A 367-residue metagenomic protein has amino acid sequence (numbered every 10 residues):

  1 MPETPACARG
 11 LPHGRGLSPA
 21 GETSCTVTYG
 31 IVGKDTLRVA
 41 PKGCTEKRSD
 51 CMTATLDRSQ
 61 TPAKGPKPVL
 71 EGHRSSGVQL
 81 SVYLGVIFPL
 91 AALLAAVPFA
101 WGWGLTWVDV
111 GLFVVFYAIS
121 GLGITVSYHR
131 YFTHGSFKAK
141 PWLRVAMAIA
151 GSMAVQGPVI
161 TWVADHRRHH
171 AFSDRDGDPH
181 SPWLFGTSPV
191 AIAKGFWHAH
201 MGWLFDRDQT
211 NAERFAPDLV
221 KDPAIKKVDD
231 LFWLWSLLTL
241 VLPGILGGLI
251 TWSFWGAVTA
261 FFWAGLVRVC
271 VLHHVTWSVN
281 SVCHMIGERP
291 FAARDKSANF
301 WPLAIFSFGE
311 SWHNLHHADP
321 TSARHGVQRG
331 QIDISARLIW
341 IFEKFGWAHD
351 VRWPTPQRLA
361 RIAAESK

Functional and structural regions predicted by a protein language model:
P2-R9: Extreme N-terminal basic, low-complexity initiation segments that serve as generic localization/processing leaders
R9, G14-R15, S24-W277, S322-K367: Non-catalytic, topology-defining segments of multipass membrane proteins
R130, S281, M285, H317: Catalytic glutamate of the conserved HExxH
A216-A224, I286-W312, A318-D319: Active-site-proximal inter-transmembrane loops
L272-P290: C-terminal accessory segments of proteins
T276-V279, N299, W312, S335: Short amphipathic alpha-helical surface patches that serve as generic macromolecular interface elements
